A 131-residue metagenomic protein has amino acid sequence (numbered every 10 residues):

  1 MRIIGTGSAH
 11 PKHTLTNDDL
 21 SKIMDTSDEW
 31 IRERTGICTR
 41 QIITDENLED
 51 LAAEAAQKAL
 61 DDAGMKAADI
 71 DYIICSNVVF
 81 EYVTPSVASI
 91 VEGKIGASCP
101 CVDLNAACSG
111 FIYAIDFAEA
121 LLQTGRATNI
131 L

Functional and structural regions predicted by a protein language model:
M1-D71, I95: Conserved "HGTGT" condensation-loop signature of ketosynthase/thiolase-family condensing enzymes that catalyze
R32-R34, C38-D50, N77-I130: Conserved catalytic cysteine-centered active-site region of acyl-thioester-dependent Claisen-condensing enzymes
D71-N77: Short glycine-rich or small-residue beta-strand-to-loop segments that form or flank ligand, phosphate, metal/Fe-S
